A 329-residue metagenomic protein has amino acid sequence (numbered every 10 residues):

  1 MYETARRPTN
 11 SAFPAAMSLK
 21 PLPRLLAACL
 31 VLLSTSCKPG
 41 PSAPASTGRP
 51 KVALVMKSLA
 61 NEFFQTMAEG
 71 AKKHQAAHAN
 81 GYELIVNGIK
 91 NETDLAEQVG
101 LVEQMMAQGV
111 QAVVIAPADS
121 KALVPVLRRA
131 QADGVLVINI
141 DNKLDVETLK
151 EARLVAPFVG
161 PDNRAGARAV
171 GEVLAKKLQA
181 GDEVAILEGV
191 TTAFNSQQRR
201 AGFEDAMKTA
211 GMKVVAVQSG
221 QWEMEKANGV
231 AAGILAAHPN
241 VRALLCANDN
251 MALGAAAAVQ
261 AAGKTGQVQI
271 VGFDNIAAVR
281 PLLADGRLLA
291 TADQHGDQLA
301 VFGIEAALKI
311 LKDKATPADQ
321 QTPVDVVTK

Functional and structural regions predicted by a protein language model:
M1-K51, M106, R128-D133: Short, low-complexity disordered leader/linker segments with a strong preference for bacterial N-terminal type II
C37-K329: A residue-level marker of the well-folded mature domains of exported/periplasmic proteins
